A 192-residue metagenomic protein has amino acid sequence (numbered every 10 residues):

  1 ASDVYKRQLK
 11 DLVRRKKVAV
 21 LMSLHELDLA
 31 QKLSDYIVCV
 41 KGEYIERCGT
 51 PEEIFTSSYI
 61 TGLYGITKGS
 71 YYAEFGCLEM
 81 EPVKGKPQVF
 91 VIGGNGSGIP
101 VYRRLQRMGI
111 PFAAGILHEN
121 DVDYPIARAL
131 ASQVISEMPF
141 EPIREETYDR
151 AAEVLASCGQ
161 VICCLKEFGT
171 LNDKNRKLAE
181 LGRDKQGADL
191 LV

Functional and structural regions predicted by a protein language model:
A1-Y5: Short, small-residue-biased leader/transition segments that mark boundaries at the very start of proteins
K16-V18: Switch/coupling loops of ABC transporter nucleotide-binding domains
L24-H25: H-loop/switch region of ABC-family ATPase nucleotide-binding domains
A30-K32: A short, surface-exposed alpha-helical micro-motif characterized by mixed small hydrophobic and charged/polar residues
V38, G42-E53: Conserved switch/coupling elements of ABC/ABC-like ATPase nucleotide-binding domains
G65-E146, C163-C164, G169-D173, G187-V192: ABC ATPase nucleotide-binding domains
E145-V154: A short, acidic, amphipathic alpha-helical segment used as a generic capping/interface helix at domain edges
